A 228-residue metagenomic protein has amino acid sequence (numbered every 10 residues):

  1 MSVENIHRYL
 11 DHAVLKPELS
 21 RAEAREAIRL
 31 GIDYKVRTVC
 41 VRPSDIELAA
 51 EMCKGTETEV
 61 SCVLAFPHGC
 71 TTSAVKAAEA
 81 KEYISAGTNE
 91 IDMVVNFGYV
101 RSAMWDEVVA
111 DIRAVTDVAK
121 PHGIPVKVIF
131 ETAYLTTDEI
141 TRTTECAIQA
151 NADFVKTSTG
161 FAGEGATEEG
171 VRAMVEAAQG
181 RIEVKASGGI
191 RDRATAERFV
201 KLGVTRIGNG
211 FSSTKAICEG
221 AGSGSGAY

Functional and structural regions predicted by a protein language model:
M1-R29, D117, R172-E183, I190-Y228: Alpha/beta catalytic cores of nucleotide-metabolism and tRNA/nucleoside-modifying enzymes
V3-E4, R8-H12, E18-R29, R37-S61 (+1 more regions): Glycine-rich, positively charged N-terminal anion/phosphate-binding segment
I6-V14, V39-V41, E59-A65, I91-M93 (+4 more regions): Hydrophobic faces of well-ordered beta-strands that scaffold small-molecule active sites in alpha/beta enzyme cores
I28, I32-L48, L64-T71, I91-V109 (+1 more regions): Glycine-rich, proline-tolerant flexible connector loops at the mouths of alpha/beta enzymes
A50, T71-E82, L135-C146, E169 (+3 more regions): Catalytic cores of alpha/beta
A50-E57, A80-G87, T116-P121, I148-Q149 (+1 more regions): Acidic (Asp/Glu)-rich catalytic clusters
C62-P67, A86-V100, Q149-G165, G188-Y228: Glycine-rich phosphate-binding active-site loops on the catalytic face of alpha/beta enzymes
E90-A152, Y228: Conserved anion-binding
